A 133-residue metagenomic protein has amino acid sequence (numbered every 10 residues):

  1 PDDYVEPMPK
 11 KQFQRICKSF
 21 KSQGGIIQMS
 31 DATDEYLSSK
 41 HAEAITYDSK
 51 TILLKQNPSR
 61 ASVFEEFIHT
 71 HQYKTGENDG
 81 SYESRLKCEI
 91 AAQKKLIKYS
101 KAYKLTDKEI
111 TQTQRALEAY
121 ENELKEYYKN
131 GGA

Functional and structural regions predicted by a protein language model:
P1-A133: Catalytic toxin/effector domains delivered as secreted proteins or via bacterial secretion systems
